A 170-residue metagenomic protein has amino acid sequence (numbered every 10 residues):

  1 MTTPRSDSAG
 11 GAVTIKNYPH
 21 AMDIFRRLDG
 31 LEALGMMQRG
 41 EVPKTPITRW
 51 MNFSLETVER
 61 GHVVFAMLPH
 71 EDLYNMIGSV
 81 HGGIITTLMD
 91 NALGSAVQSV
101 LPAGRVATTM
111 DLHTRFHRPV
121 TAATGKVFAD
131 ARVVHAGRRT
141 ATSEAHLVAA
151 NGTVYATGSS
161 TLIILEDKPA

Functional and structural regions predicted by a protein language model:
M1-A170: Terminal targeting signals and extreme-terminal segments of soluble enzymes
